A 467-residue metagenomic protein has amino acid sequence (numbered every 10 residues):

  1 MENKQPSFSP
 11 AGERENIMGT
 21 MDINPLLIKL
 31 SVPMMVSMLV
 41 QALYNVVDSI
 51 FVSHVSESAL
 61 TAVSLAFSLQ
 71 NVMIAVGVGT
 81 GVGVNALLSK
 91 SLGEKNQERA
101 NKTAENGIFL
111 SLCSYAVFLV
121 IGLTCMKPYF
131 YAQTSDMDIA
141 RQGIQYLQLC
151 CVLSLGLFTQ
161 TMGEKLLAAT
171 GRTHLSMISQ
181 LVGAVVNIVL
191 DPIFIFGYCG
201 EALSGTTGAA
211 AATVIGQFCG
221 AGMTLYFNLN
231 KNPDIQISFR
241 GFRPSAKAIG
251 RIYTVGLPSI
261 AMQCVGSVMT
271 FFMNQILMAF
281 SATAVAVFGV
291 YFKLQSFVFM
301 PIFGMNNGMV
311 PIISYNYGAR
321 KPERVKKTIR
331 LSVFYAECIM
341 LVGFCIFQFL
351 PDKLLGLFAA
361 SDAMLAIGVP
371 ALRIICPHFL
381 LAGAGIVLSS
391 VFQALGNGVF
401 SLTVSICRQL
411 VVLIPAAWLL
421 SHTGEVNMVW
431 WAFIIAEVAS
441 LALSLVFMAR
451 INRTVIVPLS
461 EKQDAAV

Functional and structural regions predicted by a protein language model:
M1-S31, L88-L155, E201-L257, I313-H378 (+1 more regions): Short alpha-helical transmembrane segments in multi-pass integral membrane proteins
T20, N24-L43, V47, L69-V76 (+6 more regions): Residue-level signal for short hydrophobic patches within transmembrane helices of multi-pass membrane transporters
K29-D48, L149, Q160, G183 (+5 more regions): Transmembrane helical elements of multi-pass membrane transporters/channels
L39, L43-T61, F130-M137, I193-S204 (+5 more regions): Helix-terminus/linker motif at the lipid-water interface of multi-pass membrane proteins
F51-N71, M137-Q142, T206-G208, A248-V255 (+5 more regions): Interfacial/gating helices of multi-pass transporter permease domains
L60-V120, L157-S176, V287-C345, F349-P351 (+1 more regions): Small-residue-rich hydrophobic transmembrane alpha-helices
G81, C150-A168, S176-A184, A209-T224 (+4 more regions): Short runs within selected transmembrane alpha-helices of multi-pass transporters and secretion channels
G122, K165, D191, I195 (+7 more regions): Structural signal for membrane-spanning alpha-helices in multi-pass inner-membrane proteins, emphasizing helix cores
